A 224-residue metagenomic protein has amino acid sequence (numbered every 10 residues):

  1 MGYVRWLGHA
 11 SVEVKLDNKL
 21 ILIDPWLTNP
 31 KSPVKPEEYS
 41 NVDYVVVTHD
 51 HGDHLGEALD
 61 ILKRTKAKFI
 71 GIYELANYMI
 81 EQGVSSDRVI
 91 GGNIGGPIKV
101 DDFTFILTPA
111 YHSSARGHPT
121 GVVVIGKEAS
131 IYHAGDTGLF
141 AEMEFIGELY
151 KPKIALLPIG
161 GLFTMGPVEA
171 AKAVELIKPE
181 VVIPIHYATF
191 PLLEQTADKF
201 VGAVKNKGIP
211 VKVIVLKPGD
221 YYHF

Functional and structural regions predicted by a protein language model:
M1-L20, L27-P30, V34, K99-D102 (+3 more regions): Zn-dependent metallo-beta-lactamase
Y3-W6, I21-D24, T104-A110, S130-D136: Active-site-proximal beta-strand elements of phosphoester/diester hydrolases
E13-H51, G56-R64, N77, S113-R116 (+1 more regions): Pre-active-site segment of Zn-dependent metallo-hydrolases
L22-P25, V42-D50, I70-Y73, I131-T137 (+3 more regions): Active-site neighborhood of phospho(di)ester-bond hydrolases with catalytic His/Asp-centered motifs
P30, H51-G56, A76-M79, G96-K99 (+5 more regions): Active-site environment of divalent metal-dependent phosphoester hydrolases
G56-Y111, A115-R116: Glycine/small-residue-rich loop that forms an oxyanion/phosphate-binding "nest" at active or ligand-binding sites
K68, E81-P97, A171, E175-F224: Binuclear metal-ion centers of metallo-dependent hydrolases, dominated by the metallo-beta-lactamase
H112-L176: Active-site-proximal loop/helix segments of hydrolase catalytic cores
